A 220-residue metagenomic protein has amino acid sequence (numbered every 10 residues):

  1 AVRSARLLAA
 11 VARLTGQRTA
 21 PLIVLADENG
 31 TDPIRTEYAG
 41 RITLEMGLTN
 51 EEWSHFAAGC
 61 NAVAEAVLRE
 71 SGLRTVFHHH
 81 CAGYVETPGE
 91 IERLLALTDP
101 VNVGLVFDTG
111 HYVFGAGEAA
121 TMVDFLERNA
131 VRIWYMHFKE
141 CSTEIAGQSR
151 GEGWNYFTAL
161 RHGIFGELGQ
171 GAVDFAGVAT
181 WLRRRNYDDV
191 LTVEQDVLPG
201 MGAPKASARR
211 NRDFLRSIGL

Functional and structural regions predicted by a protein language model:
A1-L105: Active-site acidic/histidine proton-transfer and metal-coordination neighborhood in alpha/beta enzyme cores
S4-A10, N61, E65, P88-F107 (+1 more regions): Histidine-acidic metal/acid-base catalytic patches
